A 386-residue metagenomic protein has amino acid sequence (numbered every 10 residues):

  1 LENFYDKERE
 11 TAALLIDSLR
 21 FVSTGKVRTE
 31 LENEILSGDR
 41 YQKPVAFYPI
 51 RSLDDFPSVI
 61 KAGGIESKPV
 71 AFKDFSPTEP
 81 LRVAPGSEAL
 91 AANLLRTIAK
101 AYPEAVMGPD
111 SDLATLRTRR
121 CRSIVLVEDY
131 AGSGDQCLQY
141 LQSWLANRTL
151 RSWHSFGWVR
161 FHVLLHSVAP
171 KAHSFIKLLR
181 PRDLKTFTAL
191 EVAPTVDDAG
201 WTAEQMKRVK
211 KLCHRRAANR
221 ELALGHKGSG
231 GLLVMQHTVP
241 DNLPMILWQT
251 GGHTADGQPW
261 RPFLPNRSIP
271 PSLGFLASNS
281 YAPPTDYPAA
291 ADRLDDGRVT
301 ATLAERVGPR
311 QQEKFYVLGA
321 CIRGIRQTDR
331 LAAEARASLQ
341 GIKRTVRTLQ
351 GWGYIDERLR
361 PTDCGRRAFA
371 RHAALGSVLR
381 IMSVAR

Functional and structural regions predicted by a protein language model:
E2-P77, P85-E88, Q142-Y354, R360 (+1 more regions): PRPP-dependent phosphoribosyltransferase catalytic core
A46, S123-V125: Structural motif
P69-R122, G132-Q139: Short, glycine/charge-rich flexible loops or terminal/linker lids adjacent to PRPP-binding catalytic cores
T97, L113-A114, L126, F161-V168: Hydrophobic, well-ordered secondary-structure segments that either form specific early membrane-associated helices used
T118-R119, D356-R358: Short amphipathic alpha-helical segments at helix boundaries and their inter-helical linkers
V127-Q136, T362: Ser/Thr-glycine-rich phosphate-binding loops at phosphate-binding pockets of nucleotides, nucleotide cofactors
